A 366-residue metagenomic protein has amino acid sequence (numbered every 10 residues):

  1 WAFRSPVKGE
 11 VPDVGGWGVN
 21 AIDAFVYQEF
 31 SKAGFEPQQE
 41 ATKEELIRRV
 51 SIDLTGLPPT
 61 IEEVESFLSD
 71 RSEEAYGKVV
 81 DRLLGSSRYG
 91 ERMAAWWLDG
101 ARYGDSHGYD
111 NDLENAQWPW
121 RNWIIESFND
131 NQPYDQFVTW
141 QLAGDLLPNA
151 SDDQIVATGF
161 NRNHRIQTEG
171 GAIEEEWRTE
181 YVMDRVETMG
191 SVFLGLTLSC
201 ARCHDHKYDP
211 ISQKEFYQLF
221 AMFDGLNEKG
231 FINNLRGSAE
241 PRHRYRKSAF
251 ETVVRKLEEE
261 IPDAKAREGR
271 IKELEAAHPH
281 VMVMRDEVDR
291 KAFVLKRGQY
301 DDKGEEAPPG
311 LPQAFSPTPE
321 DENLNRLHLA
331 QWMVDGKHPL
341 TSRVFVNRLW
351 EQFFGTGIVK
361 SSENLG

Functional and structural regions predicted by a protein language model:
W1-K247, M284-F315, L327-L329, L340-G366: Short, structured secondary-structure elements that scaffold catalytic or ligand/cofactor-binding regions
E240-E275: Long, non-membrane, amphipathic alpha-helices that form coiled-coils
K265-K291: Long amphipathic alpha-helical scaffold segments
E320-E322: Cytochrome P450
V334-H338: Conserved pre-motif C helix in the palm subdomain of viral-like polymerases
